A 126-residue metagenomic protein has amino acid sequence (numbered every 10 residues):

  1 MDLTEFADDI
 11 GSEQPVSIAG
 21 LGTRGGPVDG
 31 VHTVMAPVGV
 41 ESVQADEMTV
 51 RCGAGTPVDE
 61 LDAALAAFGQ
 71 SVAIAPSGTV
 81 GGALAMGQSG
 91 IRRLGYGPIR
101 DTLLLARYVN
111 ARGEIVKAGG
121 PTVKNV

Functional and structural regions predicted by a protein language model:
M1-S77, M86: Glycine-rich N-terminal segment of FAD-binding domains in flavoprotein oxidoreductases, spanning the beta-loop-helix
I74-A75, V80-V126: FAD-binding subdomain of flavoenzyme oxidoreductases
